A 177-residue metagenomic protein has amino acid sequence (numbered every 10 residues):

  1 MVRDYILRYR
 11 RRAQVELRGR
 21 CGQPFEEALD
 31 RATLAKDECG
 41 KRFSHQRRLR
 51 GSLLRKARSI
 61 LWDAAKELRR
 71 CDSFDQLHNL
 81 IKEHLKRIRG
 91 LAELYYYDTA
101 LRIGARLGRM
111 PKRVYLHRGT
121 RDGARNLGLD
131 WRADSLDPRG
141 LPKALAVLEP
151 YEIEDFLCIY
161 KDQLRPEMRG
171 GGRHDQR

Functional and structural regions predicted by a protein language model:
M1-E26, H78, L94-R177: C-terminal accessory module of base-excision DNA glycosylases/AP lyases that mediates lesion recognition and DNA
V2, A35-K36, R55: Intrinsically disordered, low-complexity regions enriched in Ser/Pro/Gly/Gln/His and often acidic
F25-Q46: Extended, charge-biased low-complexity segments that typically form long amphipathic alpha-helices/coiled-coils
R31, L80, H84, G123: Residues that form generic nucleotide/phosphate-binding pockets
A35-E38, R42, I88, I103-G104 (+1 more regions): Generic structural signal for hydrophobic core residues of well-folded globular domains
F43-R89, E93: Helix-hairpin-helix/helix-loop-helix acidic hairpins
